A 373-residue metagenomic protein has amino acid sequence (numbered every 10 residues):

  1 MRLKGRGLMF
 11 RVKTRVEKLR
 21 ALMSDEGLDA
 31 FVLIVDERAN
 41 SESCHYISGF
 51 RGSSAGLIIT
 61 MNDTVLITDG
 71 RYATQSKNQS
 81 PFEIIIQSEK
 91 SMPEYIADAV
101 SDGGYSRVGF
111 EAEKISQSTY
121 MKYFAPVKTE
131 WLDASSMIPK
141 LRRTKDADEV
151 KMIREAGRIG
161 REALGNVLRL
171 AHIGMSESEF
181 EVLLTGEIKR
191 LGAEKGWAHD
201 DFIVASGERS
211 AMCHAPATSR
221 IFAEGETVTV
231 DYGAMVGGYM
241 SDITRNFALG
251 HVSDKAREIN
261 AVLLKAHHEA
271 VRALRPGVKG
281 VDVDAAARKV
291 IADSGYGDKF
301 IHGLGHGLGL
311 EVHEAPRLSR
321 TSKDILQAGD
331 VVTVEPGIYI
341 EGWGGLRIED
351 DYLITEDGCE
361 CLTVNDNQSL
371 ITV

Functional and structural regions predicted by a protein language model:
R2-V373: Active-site neighborhoods and metal-handling regions in enzymes and metal-associated proteins
